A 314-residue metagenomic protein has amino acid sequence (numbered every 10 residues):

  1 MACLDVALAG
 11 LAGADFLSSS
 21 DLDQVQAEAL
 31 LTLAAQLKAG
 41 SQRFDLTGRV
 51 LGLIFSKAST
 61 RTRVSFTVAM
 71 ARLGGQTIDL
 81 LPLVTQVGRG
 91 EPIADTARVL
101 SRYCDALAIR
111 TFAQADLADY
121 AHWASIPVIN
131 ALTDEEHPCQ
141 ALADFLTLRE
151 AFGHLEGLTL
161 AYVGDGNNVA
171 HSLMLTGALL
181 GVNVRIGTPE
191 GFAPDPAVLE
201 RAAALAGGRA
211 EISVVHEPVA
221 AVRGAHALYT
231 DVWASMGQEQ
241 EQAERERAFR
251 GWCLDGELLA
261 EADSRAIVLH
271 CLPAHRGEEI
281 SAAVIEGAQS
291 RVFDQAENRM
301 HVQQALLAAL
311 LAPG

Functional and structural regions predicted by a protein language model:
M1-V68, E136: Positively charged, low-complexity intrinsically disordered leader regions
G40, L46-R149, R276: Phosphate/diphosphate ligand-binding glycine-rich loop within oxidoreductases
L46-L51, E156-L158, R265: Phosphate-coordination loops involved in phosphoryl transfer and adenosine-cofactor binding
S56-A69, F152-T230: Glycine-rich phosphate/diphosphate-binding loop of Rossmann-like nucleotide-binding domains
L73, Y103, W123-S125, L180 (+2 more regions): Short, structured coil segments at secondary-structure junctions
A203-A283: Rossmann-like adenosine-cofactor binding region
R265-A266, C271-G314: Adenosine-phosphate binding glycine-rich loop
